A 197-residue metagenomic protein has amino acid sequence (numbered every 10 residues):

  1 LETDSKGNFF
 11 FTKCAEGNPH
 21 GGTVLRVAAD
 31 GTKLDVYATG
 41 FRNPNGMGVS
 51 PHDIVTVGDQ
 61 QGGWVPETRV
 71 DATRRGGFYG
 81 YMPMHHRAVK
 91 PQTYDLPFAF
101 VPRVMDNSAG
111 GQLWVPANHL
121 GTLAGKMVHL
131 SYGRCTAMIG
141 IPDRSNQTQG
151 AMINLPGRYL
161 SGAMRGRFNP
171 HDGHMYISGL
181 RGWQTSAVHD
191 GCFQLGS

Functional and structural regions predicted by a protein language model:
L1-S197: Beta-propeller domains with acidic blade repeats across secreted/periplasmic ectodomains and cytosolic WD/CNH propellers
